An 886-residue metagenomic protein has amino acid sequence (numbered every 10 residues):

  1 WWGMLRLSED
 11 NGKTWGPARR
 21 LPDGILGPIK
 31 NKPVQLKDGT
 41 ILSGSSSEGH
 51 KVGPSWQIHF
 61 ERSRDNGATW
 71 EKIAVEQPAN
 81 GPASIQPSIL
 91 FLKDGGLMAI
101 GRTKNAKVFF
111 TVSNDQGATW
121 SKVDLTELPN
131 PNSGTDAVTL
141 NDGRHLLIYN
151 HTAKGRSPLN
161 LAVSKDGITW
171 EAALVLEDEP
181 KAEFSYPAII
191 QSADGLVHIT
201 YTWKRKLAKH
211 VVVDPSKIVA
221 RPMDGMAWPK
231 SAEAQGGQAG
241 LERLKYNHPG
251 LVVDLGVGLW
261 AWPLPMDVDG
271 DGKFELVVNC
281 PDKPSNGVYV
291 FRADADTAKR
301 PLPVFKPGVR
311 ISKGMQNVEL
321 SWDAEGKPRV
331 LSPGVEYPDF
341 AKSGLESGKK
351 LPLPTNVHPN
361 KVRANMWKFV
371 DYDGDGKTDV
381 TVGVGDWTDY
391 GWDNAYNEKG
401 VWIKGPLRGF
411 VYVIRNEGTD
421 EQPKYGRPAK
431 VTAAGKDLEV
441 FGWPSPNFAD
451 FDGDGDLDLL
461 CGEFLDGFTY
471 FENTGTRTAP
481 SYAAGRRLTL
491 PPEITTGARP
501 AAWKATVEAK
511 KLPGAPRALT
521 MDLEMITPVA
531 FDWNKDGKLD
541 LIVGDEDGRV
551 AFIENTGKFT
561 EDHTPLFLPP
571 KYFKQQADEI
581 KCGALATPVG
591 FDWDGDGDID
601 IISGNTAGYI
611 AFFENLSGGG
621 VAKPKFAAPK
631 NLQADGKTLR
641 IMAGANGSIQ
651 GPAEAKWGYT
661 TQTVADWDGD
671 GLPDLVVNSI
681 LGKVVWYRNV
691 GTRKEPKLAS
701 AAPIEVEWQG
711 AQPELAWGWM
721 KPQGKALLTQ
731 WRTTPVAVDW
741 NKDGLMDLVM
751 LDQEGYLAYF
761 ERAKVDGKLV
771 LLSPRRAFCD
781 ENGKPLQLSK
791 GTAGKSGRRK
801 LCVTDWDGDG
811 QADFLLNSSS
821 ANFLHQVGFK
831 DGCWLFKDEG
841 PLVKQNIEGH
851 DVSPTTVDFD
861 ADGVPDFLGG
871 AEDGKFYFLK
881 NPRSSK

Functional and structural regions predicted by a protein language model:
W1-E233: Asp-box/BNR beta-propeller blade signature and adjacent active/binding-site loops in extracellular glycan-interacting
N11, V52, R64-N66, A74-V75 (+2 more regions): Beta-propeller-forming repeat regions
